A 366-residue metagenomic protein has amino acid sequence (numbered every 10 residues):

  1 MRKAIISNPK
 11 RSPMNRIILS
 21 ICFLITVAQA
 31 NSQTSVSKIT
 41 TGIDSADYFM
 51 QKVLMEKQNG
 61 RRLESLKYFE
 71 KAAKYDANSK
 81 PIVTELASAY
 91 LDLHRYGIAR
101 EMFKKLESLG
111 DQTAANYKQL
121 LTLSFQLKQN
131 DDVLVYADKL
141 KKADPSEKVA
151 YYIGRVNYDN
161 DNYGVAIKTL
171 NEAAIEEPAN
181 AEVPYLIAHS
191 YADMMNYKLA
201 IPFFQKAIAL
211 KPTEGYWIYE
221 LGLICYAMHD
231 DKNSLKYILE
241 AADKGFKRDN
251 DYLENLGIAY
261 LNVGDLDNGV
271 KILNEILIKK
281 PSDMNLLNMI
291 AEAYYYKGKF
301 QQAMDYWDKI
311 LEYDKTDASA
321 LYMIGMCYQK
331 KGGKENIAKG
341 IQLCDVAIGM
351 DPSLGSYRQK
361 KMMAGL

Functional and structural regions predicted by a protein language model:
A30-E101, S108, K361, L366: N-terminal leader/linker segments that initiate helical-solenoid repeat arrays
V36-S37, Y322, M326-L366: Terminal, low-structured helical/coil segments at or just beyond the last alpha-helical repeat
Q51, E85, Q119-T122, Y152 (+6 more regions): Canonical tetratricopeptide repeat
Q58-N59, D92-L93, Q126-L127, D159-N160 (+6 more regions): Register position in tetratricopeptide repeats
K71-A72, K105-L106, K139-L140, E172-A173 (+5 more regions): Canonical positions in the second alpha-helix
Y75, S108-L109, K142-A143, E176 (+5 more regions): Structural marker of alpha-solenoid helical repeat scaffolds
I82, N116, V149-A150, V183 (+5 more regions): TPR alpha-solenoid repeat register
